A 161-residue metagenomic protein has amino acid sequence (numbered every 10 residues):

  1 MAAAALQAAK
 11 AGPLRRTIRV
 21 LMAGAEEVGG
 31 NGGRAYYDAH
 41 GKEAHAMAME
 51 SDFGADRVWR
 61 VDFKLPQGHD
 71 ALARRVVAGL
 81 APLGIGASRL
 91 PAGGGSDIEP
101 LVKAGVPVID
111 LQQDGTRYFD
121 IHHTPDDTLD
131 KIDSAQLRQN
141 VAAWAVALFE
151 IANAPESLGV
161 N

Functional and structural regions predicted by a protein language model:
M1-G29, W144: Alpha-helical metal-binding/catalytic segments enriched in His/Glu/Asp
A3-K10, A35, A78, V146-E150: Short glycine/serine- and small hydrophobic-enriched flexible loop segments
P13-L14, A23-I121: Metal-dependent peptidase/peptidase-like ectodomains
Q113-D114, K131, R138: Extracellular low-complexity, Gly/Ser/Thr-rich intrinsically disordered linkers and protease-sensitive activation/hinge
D120-D130: Short helix/strand-capping connector loops at secondary-structure junctions
R138-V141, A145-L148: Short, amphipathic alpha-helical "lid/cap" segments that border enzyme active or binding sites
P155-N161: Short, flexible loop/turn segments with low-complexity composition
